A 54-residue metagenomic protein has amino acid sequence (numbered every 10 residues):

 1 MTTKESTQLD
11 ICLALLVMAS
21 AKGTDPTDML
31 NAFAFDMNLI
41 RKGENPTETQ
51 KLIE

Functional and structural regions predicted by a protein language model:
M1-P26: N-terminal acidic leader/helix
L30-E54: Low-complexity intrinsically disordered segments
